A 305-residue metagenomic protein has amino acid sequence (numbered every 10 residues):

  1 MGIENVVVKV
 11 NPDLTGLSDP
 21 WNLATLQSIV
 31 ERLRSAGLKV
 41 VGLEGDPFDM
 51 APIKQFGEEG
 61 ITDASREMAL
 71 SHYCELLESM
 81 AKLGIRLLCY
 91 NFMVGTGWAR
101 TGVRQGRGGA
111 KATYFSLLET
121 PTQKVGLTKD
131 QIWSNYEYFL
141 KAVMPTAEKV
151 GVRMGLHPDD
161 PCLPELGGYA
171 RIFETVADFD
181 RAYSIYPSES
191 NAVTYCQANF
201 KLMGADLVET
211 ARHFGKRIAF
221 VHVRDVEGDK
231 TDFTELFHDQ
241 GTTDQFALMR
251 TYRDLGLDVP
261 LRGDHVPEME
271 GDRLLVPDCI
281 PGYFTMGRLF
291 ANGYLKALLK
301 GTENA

Functional and structural regions predicted by a protein language model:
M1-I3, T146: A short, Lys/Arg-enriched amphipathic alpha-helix followed by its capping loop at the start of a domain
K9-E137, E148-K149, N199, D258-V259 (+1 more regions): Structural motif corresponding to the early beta-alpha repeats
P12, E58-E59, G126, P158-P161 (+3 more regions): Generic signal for short, ordered secondary-structure residues within or immediately flanking folded domains
P20, Q55-F56, G95, T101-V103 (+6 more regions): Charge-rich, low-complexity amphipathic helices in intrinsically disordered tails/linkers adjacent to domains
R34, L70-S71, E78-R86, Y138-K141 (+3 more regions): Histidine-acidic metal/acid-base catalytic patches
L117-I132, P158-G168, L274, C279: Active-site-proximal beta-alpha loop/turn segments in soluble metabolic enzymes
